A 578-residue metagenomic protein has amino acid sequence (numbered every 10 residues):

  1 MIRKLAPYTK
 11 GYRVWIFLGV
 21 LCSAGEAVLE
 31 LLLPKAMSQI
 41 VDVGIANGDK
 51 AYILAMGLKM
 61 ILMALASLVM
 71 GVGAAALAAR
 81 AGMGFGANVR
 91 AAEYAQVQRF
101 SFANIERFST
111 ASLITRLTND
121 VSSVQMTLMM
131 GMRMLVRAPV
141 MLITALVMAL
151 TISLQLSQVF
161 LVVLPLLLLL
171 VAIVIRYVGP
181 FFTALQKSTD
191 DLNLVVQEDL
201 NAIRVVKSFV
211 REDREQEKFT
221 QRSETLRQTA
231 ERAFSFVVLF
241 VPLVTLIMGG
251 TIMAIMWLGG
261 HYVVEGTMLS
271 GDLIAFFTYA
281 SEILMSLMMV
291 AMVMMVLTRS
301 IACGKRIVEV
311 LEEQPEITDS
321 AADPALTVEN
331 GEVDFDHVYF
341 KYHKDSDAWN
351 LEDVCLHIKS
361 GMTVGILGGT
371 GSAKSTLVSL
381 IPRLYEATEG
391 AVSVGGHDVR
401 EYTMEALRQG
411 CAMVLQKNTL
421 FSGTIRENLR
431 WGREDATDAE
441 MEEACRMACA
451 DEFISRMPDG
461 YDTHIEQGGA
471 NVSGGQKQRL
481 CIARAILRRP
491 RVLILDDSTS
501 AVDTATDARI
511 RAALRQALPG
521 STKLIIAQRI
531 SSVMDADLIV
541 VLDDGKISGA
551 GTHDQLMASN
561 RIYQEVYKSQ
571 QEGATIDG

Functional and structural regions predicted by a protein language model:
M1-G11, L113: A short amphipathic helical element positioned immediately N-terminal to and/or at the very start of a transmembrane
A6, V14-K35, M56-M60, A75-A79 (+4 more regions): Alpha-helical segments in transporter systems
K10, I16-G73, L77, L150-Q155 (+1 more regions): Transmembrane helix-loop-helix hairpins at lipid-water interfaces of multipass membrane proteins, especially the type-1
G11, R99-A103, N119-L128, M132 (+7 more regions): An intracellular "coupling" helix at the cytosolic face of ABC transporter transmembrane type-1 domains
A46-G48, M83, A91-V121, L194-K218 (+4 more regions): Short intracellular "coupling" helices and adjacent cytoplasmic loop segments at the cytosolic face of multi-pass
D49-A55, M148-V162, V171, R232-K305 (+1 more regions): Helix-loop-helix
L326-G578: ABC-type nucleotide-binding domain
